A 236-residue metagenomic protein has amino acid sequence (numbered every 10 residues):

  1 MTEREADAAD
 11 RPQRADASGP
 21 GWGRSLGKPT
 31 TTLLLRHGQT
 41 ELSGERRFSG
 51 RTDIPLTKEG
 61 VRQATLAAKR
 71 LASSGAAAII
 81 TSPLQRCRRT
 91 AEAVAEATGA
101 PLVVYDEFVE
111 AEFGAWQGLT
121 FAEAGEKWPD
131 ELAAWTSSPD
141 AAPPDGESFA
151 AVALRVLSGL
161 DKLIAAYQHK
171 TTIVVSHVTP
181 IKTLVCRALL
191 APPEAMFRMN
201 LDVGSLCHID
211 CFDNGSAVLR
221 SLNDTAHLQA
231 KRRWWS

Functional and structural regions predicted by a protein language model:
M1-T31, A111-E123, A165, K170 (+1 more regions): Acidic, low-complexity terminal tails and accessory targeting/binding regions of phosphate-metabolizing enzymes
E3-G27, T65-L132: Phosphate-coordination/substrate-recognition cap region in phosphate-metabolizing enzymes
T31-H37, V174: Short, hydrophobic/glycine-enriched beta-strand segments
Q39-V94, D140-L157: Loop-to-helix element that buttresses phosphate recognition and phosphoryl-transfer chemistry
T40, P180-I181: Short active-site segment of divalent metal-dependent hydrolases/proteases that encodes the spacing between
P55, T98-D106, P192-N200: Short hydrophobic/aromatic-enriched beta-strand-loop microsegments
E96-L157, V218-N223, A230, S236: Phosphate-handling substructures
H177: Short basic (Lys/Arg) and small-residue
